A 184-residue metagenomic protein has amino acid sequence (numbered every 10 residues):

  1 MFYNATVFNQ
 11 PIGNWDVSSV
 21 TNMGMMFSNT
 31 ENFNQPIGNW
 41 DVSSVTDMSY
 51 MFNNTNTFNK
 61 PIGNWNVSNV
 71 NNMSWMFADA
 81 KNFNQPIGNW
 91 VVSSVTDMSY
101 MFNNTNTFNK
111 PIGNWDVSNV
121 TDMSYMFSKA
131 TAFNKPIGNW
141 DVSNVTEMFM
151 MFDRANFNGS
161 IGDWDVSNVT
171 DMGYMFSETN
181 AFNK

Functional and structural regions predicted by a protein language model:
M1-K184: Negatively charged
